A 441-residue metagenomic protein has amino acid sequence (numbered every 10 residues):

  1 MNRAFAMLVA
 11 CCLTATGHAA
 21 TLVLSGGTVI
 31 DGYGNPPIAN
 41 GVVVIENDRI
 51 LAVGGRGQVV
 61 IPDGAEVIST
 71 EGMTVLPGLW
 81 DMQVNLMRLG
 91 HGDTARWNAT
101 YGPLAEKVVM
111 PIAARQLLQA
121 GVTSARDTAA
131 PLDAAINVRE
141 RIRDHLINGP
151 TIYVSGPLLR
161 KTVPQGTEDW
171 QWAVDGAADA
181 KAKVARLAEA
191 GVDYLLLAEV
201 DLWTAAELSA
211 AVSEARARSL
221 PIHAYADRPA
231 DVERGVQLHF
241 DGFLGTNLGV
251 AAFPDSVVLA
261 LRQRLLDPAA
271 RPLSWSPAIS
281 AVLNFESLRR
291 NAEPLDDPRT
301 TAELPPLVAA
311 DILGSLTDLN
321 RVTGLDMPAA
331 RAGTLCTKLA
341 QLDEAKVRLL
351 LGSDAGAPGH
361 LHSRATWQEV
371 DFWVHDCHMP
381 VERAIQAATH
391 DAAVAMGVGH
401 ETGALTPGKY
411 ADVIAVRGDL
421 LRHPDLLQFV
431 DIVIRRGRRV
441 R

Functional and structural regions predicted by a protein language model:
A6-T16: Bacterial N-terminal signal peptides
L22, V29, Y33-L76: Histidine-rich, glycine-flanked metal-binding segment
G27, V43, D48, G72 (+11 more regions): Divalent metal-coordination and catalytic microenvironments
M73-R141, Q165, D227-D241, G245: Metal-associated gating/positioning segment near the N- to mid-region
L86-A105, K161-A177, A252, V322-M327: Acidic/histidine-rich helix-loop elements that form or flank divalent-metal/phosphate-binding sites at the catalytic
M110-D133, P150-P157, E189-V200, L220-P221 (+3 more regions): Divalent metal-dependent hydrolysis catalytic cores, especially in the metallo-beta-lactamase
L197-R331, L350, A357, A393-M396 (+1 more regions): Active-site core of metal-dependent hydrolases
N320-V322, G333-D419: His/Asp/Glu-enriched, well-ordered alpha-helical/loop segment that forms or immediately abuts the divalent-metal
